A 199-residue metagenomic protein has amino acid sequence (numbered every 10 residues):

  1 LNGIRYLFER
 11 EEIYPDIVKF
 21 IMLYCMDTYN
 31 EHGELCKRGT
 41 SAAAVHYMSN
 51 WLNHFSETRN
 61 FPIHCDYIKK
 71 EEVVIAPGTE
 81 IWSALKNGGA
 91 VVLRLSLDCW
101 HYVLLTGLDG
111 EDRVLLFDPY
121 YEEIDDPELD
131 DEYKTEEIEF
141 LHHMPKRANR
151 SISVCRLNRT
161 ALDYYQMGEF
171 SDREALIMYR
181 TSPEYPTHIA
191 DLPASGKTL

Functional and structural regions predicted by a protein language model:
L1-K69: Cysteine-nucleophile protease catalytic domains, especially the papain-like/related folds used in DUB/UBL proteases
E12-I13, E72, I81, A175 (+1 more regions): Intrinsic disorder/low-complexity segments enriched in polar/small residues
Y24, W51, F55, A84 (+2 more regions): Residues that form generic nucleotide/phosphate-binding pockets
G33, K70-E72, E184-T187: Intrinsic-disorder/low-complexity loop/linker signature
F55-P62, K70-A76, D125-D130: Intrinsically disordered, low-complexity coil segments
H64-Y121: Active-site-adjacent substructure of cysteine-protease-like catalytic cores
K86, L108-L199: Noncatalytic regulatory segments and standalone regulatory/sensor domains
